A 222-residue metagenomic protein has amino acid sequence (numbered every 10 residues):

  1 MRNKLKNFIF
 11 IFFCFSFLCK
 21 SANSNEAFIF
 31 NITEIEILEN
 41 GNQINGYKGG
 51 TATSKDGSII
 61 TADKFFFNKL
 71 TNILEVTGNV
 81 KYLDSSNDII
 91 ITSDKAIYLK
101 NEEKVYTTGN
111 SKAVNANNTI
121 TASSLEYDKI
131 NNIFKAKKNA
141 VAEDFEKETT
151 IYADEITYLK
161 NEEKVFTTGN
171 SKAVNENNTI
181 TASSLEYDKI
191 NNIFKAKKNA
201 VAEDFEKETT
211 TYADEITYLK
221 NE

Functional and structural regions predicted by a protein language model:
M1-I9: Bacterial N-terminal signal peptides that target proteins for export
F8-F17: Bacterial N-terminal signal peptides
S21-E222: N-terminal amphipathic/hydrophobic interface segments
